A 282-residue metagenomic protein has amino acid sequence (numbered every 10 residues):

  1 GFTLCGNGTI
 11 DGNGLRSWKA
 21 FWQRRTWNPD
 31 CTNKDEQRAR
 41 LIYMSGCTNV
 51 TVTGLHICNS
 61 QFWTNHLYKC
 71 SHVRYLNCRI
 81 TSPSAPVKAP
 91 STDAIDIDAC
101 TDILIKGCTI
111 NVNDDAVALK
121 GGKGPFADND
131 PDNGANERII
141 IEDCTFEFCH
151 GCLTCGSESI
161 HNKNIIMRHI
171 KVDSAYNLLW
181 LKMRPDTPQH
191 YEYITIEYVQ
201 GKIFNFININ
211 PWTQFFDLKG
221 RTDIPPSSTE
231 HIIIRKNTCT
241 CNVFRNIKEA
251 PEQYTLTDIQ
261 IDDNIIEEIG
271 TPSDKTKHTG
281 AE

Functional and structural regions predicted by a protein language model:
G1-E282: Extracellular/periplasmic carbohydrate-active domains that bind, remodel, or depolymerize complex polysaccharides
